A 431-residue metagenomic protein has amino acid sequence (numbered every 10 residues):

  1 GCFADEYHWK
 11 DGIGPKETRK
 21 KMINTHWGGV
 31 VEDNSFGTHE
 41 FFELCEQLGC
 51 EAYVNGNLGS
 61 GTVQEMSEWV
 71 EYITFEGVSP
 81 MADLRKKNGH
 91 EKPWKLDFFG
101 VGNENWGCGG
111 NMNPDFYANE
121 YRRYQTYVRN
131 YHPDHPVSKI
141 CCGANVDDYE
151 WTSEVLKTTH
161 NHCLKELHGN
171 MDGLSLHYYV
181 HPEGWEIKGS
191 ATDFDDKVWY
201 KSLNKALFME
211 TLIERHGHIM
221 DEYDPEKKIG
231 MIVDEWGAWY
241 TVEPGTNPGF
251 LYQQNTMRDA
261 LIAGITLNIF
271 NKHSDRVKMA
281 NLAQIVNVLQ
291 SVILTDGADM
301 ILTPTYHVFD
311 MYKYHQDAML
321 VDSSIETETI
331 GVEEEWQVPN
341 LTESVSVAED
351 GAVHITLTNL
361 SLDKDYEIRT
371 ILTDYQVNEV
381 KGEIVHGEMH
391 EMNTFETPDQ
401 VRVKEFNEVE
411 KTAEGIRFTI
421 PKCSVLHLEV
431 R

Functional and structural regions predicted by a protein language model:
C2-T38, S79-G107, P182-K197: Aromatic- and acidic-residue-enriched carbohydrate-binding clefts of CAZyme catalytic domains
D5-F75, Y117-S138: Aromatic-lined substrate-binding rim segments of carbohydrate-active enzymes
D33-F41, E76-E91, D148-K165, I265: Alpha-helical scaffolding within the catalytic cores of extracellular/periplasmic polymer-degrading hydrolases
C45, W69, F99, L174 (+6 more regions): Conserved, mostly hydrophobic/aromatic
A52-N55, D97-V101, S138-C141, G173-L176 (+3 more regions): Structural recognition of the beta-strand scaffold that forms the well-ordered cores of secreted hydrolase catalytic
P114-G264, E326-W336: Noncatalytic carbohydrate-binding groove/subsite architecture in carbohydrate-active enzymes
A191, K228-E343: Aromatic/acidic polysaccharide-binding cleft in carbohydrate-active enzymes
S324-E328, E333-V338, T358-R431: C-terminal beta-sandwich/jelly-roll accessory domains of carbohydrate-active enzymes
